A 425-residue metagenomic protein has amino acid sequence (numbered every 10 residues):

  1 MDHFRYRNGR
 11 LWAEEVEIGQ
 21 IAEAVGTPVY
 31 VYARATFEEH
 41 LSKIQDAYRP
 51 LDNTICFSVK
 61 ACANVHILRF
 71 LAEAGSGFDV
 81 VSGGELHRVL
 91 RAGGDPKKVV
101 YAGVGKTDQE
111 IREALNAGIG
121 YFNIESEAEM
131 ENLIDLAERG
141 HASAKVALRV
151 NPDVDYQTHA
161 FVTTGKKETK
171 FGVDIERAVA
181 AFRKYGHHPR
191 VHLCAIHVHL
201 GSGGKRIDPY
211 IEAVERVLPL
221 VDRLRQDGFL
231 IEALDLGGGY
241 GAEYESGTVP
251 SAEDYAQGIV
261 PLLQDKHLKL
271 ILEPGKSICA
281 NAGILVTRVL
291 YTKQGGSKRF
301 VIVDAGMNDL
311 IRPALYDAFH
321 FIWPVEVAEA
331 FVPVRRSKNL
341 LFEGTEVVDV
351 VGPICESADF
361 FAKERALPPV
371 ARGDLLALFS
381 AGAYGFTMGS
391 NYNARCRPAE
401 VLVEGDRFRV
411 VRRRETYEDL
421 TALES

Functional and structural regions predicted by a protein language model:
M1-K145, R183, H188-H192, P219-Q226 (+1 more regions): A charged N-terminal "starter" segment
E17, A33-T36, H40, A63-I67 (+18 more regions): General structural feature for long, well-ordered alpha-helical segments within catalytic domains of soluble enzymes
S58, K145-N151, H197-H199, D235-G237 (+2 more regions): Short beta-strand segments
A61-A63, G84-E85, G105-K106, S126-A128 (+5 more regions): Active-site-proximal loop/turn and secondary-structure-junction residues that shape catalytic pockets, frequently
I67-L68, R91, I111-N116, L133-L136 (+6 more regions): Short acidic, glycine/serine/threonine-rich loops at helix termini
F78-D79, V99, F122, I196 (+3 more regions): Hydrophobic residues within beta-strands of alpha/beta enzymes
P152-K293, N393-R395, E404: Active-site loop/helix belt of alpha/beta enzymes
G258, H267-S425: Charged (often Lys/Glu-rich) extended helix/loop segments that serve as interaction or gating elements
